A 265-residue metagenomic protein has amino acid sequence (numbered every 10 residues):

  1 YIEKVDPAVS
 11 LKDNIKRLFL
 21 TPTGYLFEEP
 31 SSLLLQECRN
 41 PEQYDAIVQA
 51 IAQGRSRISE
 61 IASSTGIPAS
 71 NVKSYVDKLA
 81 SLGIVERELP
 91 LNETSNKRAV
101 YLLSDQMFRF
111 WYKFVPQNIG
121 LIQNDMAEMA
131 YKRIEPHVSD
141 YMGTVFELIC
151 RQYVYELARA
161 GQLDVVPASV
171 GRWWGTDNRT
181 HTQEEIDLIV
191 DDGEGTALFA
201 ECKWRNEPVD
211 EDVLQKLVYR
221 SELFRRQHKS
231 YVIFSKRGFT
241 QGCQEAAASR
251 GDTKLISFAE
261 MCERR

Functional and structural regions predicted by a protein language model:
Y1-E29: Amphipathic alpha-helical "lid/sensor" segments that cap RecA-like P-loop NTPase cores
E29-N40, E60: Short amphipathic alpha-helical boundary/capping segments
Q36-N40, A50, V100, G143: Residue-level marker of regulatory loop/turn positions in helix-turn-helix DNA-binding domains and in histidine
P41-A52, R151: Hydrophobic residues on short alpha-helical segments
I47, R57-T65: A short acidic, leucine-rich amphipathic alpha-helix
G66-L82: Short amphipathic alpha-helical interaction segments
A80-N92: A short, conserved structural fragment
L91, A99-R265: A cross-kingdom feature that marks ATP-driven nucleic-acid transaction machinery
